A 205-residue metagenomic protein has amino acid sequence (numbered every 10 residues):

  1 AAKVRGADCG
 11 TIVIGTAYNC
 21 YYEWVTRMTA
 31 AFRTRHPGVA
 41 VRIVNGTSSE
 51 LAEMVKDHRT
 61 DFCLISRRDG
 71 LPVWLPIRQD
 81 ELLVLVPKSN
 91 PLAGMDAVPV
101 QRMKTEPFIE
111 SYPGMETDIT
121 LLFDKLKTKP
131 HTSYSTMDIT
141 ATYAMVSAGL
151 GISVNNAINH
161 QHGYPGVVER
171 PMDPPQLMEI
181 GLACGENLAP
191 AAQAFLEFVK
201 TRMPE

Functional and structural regions predicted by a protein language model:
K3-H36, A40-N45, S49-A52, S111 (+2 more regions): N-terminal winged-helix
R5, W74-L82, V86-F108, A192-Q193: Flexible hinge/capping segments at coil-to-helix
T11-G15, C63, L85, I109 (+3 more regions): Short, well-ordered beta-strand segments
W24, V167-E205: A late-sequence structural motif
R27-A31, V44-L82, V86, T142 (+2 more regions): Short beta-strand-centered segments that line the small-molecule binding cleft or hinge of alpha/beta clamshell
T47-A52, K56-T60, G114-V168: Hydrophobic hinge/microswitch elements
L92, E106-K127, A148, A189-L196: Secondary-structure junction motif
